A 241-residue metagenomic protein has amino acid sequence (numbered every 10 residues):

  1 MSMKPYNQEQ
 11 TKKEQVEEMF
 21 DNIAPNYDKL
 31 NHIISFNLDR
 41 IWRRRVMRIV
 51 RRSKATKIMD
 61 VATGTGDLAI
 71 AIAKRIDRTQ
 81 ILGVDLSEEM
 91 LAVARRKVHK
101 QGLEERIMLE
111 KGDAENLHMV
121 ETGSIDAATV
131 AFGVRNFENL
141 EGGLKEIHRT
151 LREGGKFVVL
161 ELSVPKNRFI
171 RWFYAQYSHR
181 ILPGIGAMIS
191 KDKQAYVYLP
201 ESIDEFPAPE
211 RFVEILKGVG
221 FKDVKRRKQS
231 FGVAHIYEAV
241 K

Functional and structural regions predicted by a protein language model:
M1-E17: N-terminal auxiliary segments of SAM/dcSAM-dependent transferases
Q15, L160-I215, V219, K225: C-terminal alpha-helical "lid/dimerization" subdomain adjacent to the S-adenosyl-L-methionine
N26-K29, F36-T56, A71: Conserved alpha-helix/loop element of class I SAM-dependent methyltransferases that forms part of the SAM/SAH-binding
K57-L117: Class I SAM-dependent methyltransferase SAM/SAH-binding core
E115-A128: A short acidic, Gly/Pro-enriched loop at the edge of an enzyme's catalytic core that lines a small-molecule cofactor
D126-L140: A short SAM/SAH-binding and catalytic strip from SAM-dependent methyltransferases
E141-E153: A short glycine-rich, Lys/Arg-flanked "PGG" loop and its adjoining helix->strand segment in the class I
V213, V219-K241: Core SAM-dependent methyltransferase catalytic element
